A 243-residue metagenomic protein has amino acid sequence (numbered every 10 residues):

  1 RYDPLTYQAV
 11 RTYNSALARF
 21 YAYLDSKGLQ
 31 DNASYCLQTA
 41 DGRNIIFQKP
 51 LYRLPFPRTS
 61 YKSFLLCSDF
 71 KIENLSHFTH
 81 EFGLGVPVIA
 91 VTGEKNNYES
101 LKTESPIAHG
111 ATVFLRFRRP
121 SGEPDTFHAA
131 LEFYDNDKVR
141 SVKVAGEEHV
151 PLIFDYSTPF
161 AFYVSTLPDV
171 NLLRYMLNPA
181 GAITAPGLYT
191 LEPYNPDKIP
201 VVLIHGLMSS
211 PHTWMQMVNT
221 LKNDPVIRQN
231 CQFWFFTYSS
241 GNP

Functional and structural regions predicted by a protein language model:
R1-V201, S210-Q216, Q232: Flexible, membrane-associating and regulatory peripheral segments of lipid-active enzymes
L203-G206, F235: Structural cue for short, hydrophobic secondary-structure segments
G206-M215, S240-P243: Phosphate/oxyanion-binding active-site loops and adjacent basic polyanion-contact surfaces
M215-C231: Short amphipathic alpha-helix adjacent to the substrate-entry channel of hydrolases
V226-P243: Catalytic cores of eukaryotic secretory-pathway lumenal/extracellular enzymes that build and remodel glycoconjugates
